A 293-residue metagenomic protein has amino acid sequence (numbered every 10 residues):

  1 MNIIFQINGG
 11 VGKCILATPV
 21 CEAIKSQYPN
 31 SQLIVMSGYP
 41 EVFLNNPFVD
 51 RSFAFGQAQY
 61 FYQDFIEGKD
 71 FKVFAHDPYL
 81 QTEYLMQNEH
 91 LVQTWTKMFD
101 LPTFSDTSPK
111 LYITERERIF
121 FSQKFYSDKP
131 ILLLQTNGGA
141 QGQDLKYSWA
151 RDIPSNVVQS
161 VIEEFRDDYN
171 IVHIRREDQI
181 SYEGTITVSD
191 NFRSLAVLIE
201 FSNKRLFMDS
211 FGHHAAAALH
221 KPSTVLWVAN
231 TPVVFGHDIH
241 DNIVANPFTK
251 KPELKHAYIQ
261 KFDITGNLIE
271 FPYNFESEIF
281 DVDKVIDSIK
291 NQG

Functional and structural regions predicted by a protein language model:
M1-G293: Catalytic machinery of carbohydrate-active enzymes, primarily nucleotide-sugar-dependent glycosyltransferases
